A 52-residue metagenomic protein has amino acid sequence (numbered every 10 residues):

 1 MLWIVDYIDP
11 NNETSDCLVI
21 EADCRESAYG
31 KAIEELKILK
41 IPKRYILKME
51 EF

Functional and structural regions predicted by a protein language model:
M1-D16: Short aromatic-glycine-(Arg/Gly/Cys) micro-motifs in beta-strand/loop hairpins
E13-E26: A short, exposed loop/beta-hairpin motif centered on an aromatic-Gly-Thr core
E34-F52: Short, mixed-charge low-complexity intrinsically disordered segments
